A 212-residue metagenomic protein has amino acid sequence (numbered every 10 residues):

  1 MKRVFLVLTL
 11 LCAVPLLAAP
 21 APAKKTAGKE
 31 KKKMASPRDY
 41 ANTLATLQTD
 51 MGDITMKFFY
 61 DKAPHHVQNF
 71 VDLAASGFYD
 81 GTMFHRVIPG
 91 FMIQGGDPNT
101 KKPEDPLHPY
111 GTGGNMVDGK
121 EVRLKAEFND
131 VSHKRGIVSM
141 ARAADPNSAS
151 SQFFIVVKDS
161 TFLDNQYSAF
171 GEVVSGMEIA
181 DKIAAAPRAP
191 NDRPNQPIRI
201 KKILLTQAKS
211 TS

Functional and structural regions predicted by a protein language model:
M1-P22: N-terminal export/membrane-targeting signals
A18-S212: Cyclophilin-like peptidyl-prolyl cis-trans isomerases
